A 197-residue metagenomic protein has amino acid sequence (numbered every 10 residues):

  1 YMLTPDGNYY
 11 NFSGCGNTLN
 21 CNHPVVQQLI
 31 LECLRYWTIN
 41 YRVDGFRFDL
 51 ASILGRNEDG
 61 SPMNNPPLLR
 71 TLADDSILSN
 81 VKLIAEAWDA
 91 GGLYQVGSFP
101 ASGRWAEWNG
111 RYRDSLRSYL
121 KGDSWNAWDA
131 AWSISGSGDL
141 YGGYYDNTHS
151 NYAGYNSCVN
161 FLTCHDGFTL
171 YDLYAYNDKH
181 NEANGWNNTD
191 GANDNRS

Functional and structural regions predicted by a protein language model:
Y1-V43, R47-D74, L93: Substrate-binding/active-site clefts of carbohydrate-active enzymes
R42, E58-D59, M63-S197: Conserved alpha/beta catalytic core and glycan-binding cleft of carbohydrate-active enzymes
